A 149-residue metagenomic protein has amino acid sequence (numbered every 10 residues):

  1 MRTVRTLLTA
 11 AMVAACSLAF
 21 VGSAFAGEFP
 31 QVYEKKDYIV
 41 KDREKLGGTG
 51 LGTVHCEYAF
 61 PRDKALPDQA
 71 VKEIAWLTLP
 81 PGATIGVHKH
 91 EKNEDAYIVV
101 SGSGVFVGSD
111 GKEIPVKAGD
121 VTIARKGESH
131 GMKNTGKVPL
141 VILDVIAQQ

Functional and structural regions predicted by a protein language model:
M1-A11: Bacterial N-terminal signal peptides that target proteins for export
A10-S23: Bacterial N-terminal signal peptides
G22-V71, G86: A short, N-terminal "cap"/entry segment at the start of jelly-roll beta-barrel domains of the cupin/DSBH fold
F60-D63, E73-H90, K126: Conserved short histidine dyad/triad with adjacent acidic residue
P67-Q69, I85-H90, G108, K133-N134: Short histidine-centered beta-strand/loop micro-motifs that create catalytic or ligand/metal-coordination sites
W76-P80, E91-V105: Short, conserved beta-strand element in jelly-roll/cupin
G111-K126: Short acidic-glycine-tyrosine-enriched beta hairpin
K126-Q149: Ligand-binding loop in jelly-roll beta-barrel domains
